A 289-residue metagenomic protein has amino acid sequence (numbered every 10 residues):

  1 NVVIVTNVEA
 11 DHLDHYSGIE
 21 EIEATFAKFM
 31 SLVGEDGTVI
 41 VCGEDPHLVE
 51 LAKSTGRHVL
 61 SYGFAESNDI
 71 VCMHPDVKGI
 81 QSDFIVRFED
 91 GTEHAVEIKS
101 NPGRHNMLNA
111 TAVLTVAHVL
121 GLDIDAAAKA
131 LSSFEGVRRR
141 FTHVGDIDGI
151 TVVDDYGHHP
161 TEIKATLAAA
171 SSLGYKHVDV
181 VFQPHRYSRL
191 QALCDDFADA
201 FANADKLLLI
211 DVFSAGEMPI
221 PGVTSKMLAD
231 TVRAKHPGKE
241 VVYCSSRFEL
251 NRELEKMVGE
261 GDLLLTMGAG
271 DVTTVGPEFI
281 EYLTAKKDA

Functional and structural regions predicted by a protein language model:
N1-V152, Y175, D230: Acidic, Mg2+-coordinating active-site environments of NTP-dependent enzymes
A27, G56-R57, G91, L108 (+1 more regions): ATP-dependent carboxylate-amine ligase
